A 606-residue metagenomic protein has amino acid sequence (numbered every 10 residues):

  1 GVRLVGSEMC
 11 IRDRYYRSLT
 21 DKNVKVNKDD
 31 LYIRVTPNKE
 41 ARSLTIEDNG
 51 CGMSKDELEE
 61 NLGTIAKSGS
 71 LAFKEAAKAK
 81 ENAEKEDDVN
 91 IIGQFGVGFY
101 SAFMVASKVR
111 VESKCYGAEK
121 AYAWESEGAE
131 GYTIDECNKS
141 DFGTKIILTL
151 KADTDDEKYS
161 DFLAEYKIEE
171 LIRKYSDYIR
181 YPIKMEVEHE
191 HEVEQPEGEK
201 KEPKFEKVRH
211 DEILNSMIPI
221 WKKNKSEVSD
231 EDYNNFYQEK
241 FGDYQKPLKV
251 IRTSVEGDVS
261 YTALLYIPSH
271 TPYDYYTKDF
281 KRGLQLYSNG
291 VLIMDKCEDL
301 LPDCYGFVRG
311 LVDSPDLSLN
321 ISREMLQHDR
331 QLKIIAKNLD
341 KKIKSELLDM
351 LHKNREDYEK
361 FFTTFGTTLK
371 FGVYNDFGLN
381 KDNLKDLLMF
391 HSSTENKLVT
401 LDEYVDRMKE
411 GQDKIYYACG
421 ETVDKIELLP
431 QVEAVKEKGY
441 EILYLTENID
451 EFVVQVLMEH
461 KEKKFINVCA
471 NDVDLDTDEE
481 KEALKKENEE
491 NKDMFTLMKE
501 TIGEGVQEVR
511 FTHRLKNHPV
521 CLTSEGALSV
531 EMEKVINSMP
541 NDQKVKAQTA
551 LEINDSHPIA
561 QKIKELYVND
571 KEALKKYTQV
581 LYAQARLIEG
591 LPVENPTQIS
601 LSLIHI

Functional and structural regions predicted by a protein language model:
V5-E8, R12-F162, E170, K409: GHKL (Bergerat-fold) ATPase N-terminal catalytic module, capturing the glycine-rich phosphate-binding loop and acidic
C10, I604-I606: N-terminal regions encompassing targeting/leader/pre-sequences
I91, V109-G131, K151-D156, D161-I604: GHKL/Bergerat-fold ATPase module in large chromosome/replication-associated machines
